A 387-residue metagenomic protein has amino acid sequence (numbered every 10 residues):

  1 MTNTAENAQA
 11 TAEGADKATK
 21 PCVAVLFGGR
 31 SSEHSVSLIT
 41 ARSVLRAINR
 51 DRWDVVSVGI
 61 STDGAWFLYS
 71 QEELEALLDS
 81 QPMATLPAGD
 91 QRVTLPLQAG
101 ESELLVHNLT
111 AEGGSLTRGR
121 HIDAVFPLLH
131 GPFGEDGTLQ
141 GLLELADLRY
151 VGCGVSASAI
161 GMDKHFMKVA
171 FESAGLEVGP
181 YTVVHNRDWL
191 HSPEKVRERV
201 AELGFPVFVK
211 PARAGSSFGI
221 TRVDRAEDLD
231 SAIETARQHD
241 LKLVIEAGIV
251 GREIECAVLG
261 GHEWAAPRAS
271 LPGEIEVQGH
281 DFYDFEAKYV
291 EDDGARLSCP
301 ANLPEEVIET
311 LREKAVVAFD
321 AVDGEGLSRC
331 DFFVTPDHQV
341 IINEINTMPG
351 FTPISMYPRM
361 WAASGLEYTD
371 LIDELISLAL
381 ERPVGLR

Functional and structural regions predicted by a protein language model:
M1-S156, I160-F166, S173, V184-E194 (+3 more regions): ATP-binding N-terminal substructure of ATP-dependent carboxylate-amine bond-forming enzymes
T2-P21, F27-R30, R50, N302-R387: ATP-dependent carboxylate activation and anion-phosphoryl transfer catalytic cores that bind Mg-ATP to form
S37, G179-V183, P206-S231, E253-E255: Glycine-rich phosphate-binding loop of ATP-grasp-fold ATP-dependent ligases
V55, R149-Y150, V178, V207 (+2 more regions): Hydrophobic beta-strand scaffold residues
F171-E172, R199-S217, L241-I254: ATP-grasp fold ATP-binding core
V184, I220-R225, V258-G261, T335 (+2 more regions): Short beta-strand-to-turn element immediately C-terminal to the catalytic PLP-Schiff-base lysine in fold type I
D224-E313, Q339-I341: Phosphate-binding site of ATP-dependent enzymes
